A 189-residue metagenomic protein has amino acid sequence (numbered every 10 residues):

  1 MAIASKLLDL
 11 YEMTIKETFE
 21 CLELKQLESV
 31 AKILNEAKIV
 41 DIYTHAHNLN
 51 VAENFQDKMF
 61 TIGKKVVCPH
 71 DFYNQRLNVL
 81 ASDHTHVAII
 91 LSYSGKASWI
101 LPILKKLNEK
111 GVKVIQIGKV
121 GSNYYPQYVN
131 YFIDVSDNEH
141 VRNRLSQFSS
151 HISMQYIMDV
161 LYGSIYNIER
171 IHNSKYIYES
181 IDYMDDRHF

Functional and structural regions predicted by a protein language model:
M1-K25: HTH-adjacent hinge/linker in prokaryotic transcriptional regulators
I3, L7, K25-E28, Y73-R76 (+1 more regions): N-proximal short alpha-helices
K25-A37: Glycine-rich phosphate/diphosphate-binding loops that line cofactor/substrate pockets in enzymes
N35-Y156, V160-E169: Glycine-rich phosphate-binding loops that contact phosphosugars or nucleotide phosphates
I171-F189: A short, charged, Gly/Pro-tolerant segment at domain boundaries
